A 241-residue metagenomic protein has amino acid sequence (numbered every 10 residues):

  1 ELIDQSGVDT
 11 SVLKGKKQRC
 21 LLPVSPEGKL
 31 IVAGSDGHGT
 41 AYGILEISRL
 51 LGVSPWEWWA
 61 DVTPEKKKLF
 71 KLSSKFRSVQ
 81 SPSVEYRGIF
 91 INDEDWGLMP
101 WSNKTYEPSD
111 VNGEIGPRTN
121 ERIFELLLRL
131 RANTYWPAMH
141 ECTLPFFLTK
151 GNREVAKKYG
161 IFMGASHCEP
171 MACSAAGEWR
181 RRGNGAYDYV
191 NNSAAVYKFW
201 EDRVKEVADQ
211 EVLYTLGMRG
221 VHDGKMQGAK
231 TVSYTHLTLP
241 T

Functional and structural regions predicted by a protein language model:
E1-S81: Contiguous, structured surface segment used for ligand recognition
G34, S102-G116, W136-T143, R180-A195 (+1 more regions): The substrate-binding groove and active-site-proximal loops of carbohydrate-active enzymes, especially glycoside
H38-T40, W96-M99, Y135-W136, E141-T149 (+2 more regions): Flexible loop/turn segments at secondary-structure boundaries
W59-E107, N112, T119-A138: An acidic-aromatic substrate-binding cleft motif
C142-H167: Aromatic-lined substrate-binding rim segments of carbohydrate-active enzymes
V155, Y159, M163, V190-E206: Structured, charged N-terminal subsegments at the starts of enzyme catalytic cores and at intra-chain domain/subunit
F199-V232: Active-site groove signature of glycoside hydrolases
T235-T241: Conserved small/polar residues in nucleotide/adenosyl-binding loops
